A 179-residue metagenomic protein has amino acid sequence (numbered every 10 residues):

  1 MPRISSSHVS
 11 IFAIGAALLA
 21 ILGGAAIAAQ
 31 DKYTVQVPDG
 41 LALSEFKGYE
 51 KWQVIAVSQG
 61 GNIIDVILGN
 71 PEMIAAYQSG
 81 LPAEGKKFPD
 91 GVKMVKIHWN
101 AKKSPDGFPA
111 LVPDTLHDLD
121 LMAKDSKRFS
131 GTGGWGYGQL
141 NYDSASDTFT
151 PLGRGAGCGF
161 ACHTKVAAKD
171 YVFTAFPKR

Functional and structural regions predicted by a protein language model:
M1-S7: N-terminal secretory signal peptides that target proteins for export/translocation
H8, A16-A17, Y33, E84: Exposed boundary/loop context
I11-G23: Bacterial N-terminal signal peptides
G23-A29: Sec/Tat signal peptide C-region and signal peptidase I cleavage site
A29-G61, G85-R179: Sequence context surrounding c-type heme c attachment/ligation sites in exported
V66-E84, S104-G107: N-terminal post-signal-peptidase region of extra-cytosolic proteins
